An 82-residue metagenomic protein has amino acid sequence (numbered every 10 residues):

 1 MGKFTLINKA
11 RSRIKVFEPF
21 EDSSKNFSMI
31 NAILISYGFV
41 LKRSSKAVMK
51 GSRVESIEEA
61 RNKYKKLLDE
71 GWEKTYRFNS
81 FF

Functional and structural regions predicted by a protein language model:
M1-E70, T75-F82: Terminus-proximal functional modules
